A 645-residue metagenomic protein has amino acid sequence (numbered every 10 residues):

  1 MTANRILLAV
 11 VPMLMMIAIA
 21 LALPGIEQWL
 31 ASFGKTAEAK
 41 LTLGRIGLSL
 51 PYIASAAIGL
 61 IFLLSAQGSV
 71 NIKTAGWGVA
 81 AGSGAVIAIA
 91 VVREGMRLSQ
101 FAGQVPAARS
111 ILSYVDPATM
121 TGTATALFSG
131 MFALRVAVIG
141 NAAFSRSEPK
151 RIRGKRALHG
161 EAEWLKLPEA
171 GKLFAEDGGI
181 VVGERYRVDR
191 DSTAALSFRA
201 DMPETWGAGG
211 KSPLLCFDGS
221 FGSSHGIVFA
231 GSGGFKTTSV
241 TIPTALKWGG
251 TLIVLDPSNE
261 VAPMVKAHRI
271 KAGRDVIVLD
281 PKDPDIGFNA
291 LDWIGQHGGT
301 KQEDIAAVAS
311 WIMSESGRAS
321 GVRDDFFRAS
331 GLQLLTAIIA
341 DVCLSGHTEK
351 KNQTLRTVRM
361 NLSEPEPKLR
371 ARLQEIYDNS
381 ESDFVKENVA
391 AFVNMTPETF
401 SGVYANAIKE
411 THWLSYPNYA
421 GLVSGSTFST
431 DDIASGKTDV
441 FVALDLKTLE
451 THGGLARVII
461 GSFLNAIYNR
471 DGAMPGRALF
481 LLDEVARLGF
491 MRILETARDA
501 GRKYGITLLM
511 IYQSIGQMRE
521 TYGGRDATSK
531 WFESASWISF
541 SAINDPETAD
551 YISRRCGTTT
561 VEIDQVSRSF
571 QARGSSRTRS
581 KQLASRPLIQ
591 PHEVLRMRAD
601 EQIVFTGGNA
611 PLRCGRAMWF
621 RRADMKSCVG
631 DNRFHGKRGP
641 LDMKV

Functional and structural regions predicted by a protein language model:
T2-L14, A18-T241, Q582, K644: Basic- and hydrophobic-enriched, low-structure N-terminal and domain-boundary segments that flank ATP-binding catalytic
G82-A85, R498-A500, Y504-I603: Conserved ATP-driven motor cores of ASCE-family P-loop NTPases powering translocation/secretion/packaging/pilus
M131, G183, G346, A456 (+2 more regions): Glycine-centered flexibility motif
F132-V181, Y186-T193, D304, S310-I312 (+5 more regions): Short alpha-helical interface patches
D189-L215, G317-F326, H347-T348, I563-Q582: Low-complexity, polar-biased intrinsically disordered regions enriched in Pro/Ser/Thr/Gly
G209-G210, F217-S223, I227-I506, A584 (+1 more regions): P-loop NTPase motor domains
